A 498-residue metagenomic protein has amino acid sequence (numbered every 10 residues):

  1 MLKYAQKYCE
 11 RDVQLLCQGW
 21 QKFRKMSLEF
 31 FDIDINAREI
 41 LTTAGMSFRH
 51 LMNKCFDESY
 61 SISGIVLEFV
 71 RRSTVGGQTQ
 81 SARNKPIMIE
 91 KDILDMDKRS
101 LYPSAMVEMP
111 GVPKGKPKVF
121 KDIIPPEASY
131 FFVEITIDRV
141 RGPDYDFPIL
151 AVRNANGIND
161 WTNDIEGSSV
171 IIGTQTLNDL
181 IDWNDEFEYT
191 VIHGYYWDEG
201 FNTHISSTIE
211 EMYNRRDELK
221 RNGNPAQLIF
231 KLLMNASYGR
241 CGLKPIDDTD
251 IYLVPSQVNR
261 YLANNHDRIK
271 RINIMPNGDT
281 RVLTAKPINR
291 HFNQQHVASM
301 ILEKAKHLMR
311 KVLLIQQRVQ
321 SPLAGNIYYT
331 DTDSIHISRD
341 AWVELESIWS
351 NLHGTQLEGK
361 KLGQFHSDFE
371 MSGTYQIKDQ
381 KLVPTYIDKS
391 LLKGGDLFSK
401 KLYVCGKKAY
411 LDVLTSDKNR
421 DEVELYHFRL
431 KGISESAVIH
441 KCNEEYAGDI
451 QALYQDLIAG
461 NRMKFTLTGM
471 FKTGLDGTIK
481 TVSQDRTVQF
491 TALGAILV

Functional and structural regions predicted by a protein language model:
M1-V498: Conserved acidic
